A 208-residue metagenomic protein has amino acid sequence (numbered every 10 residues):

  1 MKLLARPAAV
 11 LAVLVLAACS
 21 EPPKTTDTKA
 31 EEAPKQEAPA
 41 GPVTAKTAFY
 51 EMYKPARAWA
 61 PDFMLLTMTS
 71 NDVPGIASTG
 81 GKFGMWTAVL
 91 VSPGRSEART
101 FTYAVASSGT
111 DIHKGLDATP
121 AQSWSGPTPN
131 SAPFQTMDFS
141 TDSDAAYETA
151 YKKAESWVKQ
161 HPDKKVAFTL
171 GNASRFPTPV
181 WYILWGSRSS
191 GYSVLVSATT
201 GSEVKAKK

Functional and structural regions predicted by a protein language model:
M1-A8: Bacterial N-terminal signal peptides that target proteins for export
A12-V13, S174: Residue-level signal for mature regions of secreted extracellular proteins and peptides
V15-A18: C-terminal motif of bacterial Sec signal peptides marking the signal peptidase cleavage site
S20-A30: Bacterial lipoprotein signal-peptidase II cleavage site
A30-A77, P129-G171: Short, non-transmembrane alpha-helical segments in secretory-pathway proteins
E37-P39, W185-G186, T199-T200: Short, well-ordered, aromatic-rich surface patches in folded extracellular/luminal domains
A60-A106, V166-V196, K207: Exposed beta-strand-loop-beta-strand "reactive/processing" segments of non-cytosolic proteins
F101-F134, S190-K208: A short, surface-exposed interaction/processing loop segment used at functional sites
